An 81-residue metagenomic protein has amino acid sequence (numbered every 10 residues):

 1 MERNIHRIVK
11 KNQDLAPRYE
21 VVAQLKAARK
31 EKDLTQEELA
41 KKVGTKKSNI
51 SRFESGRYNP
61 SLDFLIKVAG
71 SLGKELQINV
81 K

Functional and structural regions predicted by a protein language model:
M1-A23: N-terminal flexible/basic segments that precede or flank functional cores
A23-K42: Short basic helix-loop element that most often maps to the first helix and adjoining turn of HTH DNA-binding modules
K30, G44, K67-G70: Intrinsic disorder/low-complexity segments in short proteins, especially the signal peptide and propeptide regions
E38, N49, F64: Residues in the helix-turn-helix
V43-Y58: Recognition helix of helix-turn-helix/homeodomain-like DNA-binding domains that insert into the DNA major groove
D63-I78: DNA major-groove recognition helix of helix-turn-helix/homeodomain DNA-binding modules
